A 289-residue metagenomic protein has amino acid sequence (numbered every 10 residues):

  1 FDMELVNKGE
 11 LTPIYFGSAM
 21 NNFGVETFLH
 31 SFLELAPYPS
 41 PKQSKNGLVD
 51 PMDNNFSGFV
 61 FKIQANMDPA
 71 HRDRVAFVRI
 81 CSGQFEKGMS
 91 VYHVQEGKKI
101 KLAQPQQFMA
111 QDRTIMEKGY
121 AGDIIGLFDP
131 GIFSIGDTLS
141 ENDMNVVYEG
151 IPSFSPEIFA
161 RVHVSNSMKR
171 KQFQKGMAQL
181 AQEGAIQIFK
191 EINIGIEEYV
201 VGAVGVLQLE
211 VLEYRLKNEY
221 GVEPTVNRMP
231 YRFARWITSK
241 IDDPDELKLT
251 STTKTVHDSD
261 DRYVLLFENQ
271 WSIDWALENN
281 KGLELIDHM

Functional and structural regions predicted by a protein language model:
F1-M289: Structural and coupling elements of P-loop NTPases
